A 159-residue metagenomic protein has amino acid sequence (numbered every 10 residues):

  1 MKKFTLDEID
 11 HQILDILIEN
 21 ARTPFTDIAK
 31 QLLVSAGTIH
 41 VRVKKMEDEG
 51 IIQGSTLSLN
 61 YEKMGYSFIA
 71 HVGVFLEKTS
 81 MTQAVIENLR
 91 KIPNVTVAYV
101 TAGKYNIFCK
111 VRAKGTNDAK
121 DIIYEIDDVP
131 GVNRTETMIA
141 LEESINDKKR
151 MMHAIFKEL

Functional and structural regions predicted by a protein language model:
M1-L159: A compositional/biophysical signature of low hydrophobicity enriched in polar/charged and small residues
